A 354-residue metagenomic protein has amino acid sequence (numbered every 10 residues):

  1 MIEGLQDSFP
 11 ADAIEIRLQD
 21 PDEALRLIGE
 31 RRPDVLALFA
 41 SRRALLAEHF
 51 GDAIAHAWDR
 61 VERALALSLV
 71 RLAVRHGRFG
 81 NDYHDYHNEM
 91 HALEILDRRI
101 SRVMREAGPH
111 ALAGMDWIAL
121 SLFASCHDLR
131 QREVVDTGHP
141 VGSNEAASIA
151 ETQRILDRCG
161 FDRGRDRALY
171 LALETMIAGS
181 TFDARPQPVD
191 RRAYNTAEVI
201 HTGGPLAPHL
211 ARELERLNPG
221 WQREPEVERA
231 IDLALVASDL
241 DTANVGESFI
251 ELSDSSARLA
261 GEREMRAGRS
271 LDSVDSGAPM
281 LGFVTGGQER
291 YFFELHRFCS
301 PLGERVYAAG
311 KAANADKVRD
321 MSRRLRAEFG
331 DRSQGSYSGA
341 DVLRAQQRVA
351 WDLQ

Functional and structural regions predicted by a protein language model:
I2-D52, I100-D116, C126, R130 (+2 more regions): Divalent metal-dependent phosphate-bond-processing catalytic cores, especially two-metal-ion Mg2+/Mn2+ enzymes that act
E48, D52-R63: Low-complexity, highly charged intrinsically disordered N-terminal segments that act as targeting/localization
A64-R75, L120-L129, H209, E213: Active-site-adjacent bridging/hinge elements
L67-L96, E133-T137: Active-site flanking loop/helix segments enriched in acidic
G80-A119: Alpha-helical phosphate/pyrophosphate-handling elements in metalloenzyme active cores
I95, W117-V135, S148, L173-D183: His-Asp-centered metal-binding catalytic motifs of divalent-metal-dependent phosphohydrolases/nucleases
I95-R102, V141-G160: An active-site-proximal "capping" alpha-helix that borders the catalytic cofactor pocket
G108-L122, C159-T181, D190: Acidic/histidine metal-binding catalytic segments
